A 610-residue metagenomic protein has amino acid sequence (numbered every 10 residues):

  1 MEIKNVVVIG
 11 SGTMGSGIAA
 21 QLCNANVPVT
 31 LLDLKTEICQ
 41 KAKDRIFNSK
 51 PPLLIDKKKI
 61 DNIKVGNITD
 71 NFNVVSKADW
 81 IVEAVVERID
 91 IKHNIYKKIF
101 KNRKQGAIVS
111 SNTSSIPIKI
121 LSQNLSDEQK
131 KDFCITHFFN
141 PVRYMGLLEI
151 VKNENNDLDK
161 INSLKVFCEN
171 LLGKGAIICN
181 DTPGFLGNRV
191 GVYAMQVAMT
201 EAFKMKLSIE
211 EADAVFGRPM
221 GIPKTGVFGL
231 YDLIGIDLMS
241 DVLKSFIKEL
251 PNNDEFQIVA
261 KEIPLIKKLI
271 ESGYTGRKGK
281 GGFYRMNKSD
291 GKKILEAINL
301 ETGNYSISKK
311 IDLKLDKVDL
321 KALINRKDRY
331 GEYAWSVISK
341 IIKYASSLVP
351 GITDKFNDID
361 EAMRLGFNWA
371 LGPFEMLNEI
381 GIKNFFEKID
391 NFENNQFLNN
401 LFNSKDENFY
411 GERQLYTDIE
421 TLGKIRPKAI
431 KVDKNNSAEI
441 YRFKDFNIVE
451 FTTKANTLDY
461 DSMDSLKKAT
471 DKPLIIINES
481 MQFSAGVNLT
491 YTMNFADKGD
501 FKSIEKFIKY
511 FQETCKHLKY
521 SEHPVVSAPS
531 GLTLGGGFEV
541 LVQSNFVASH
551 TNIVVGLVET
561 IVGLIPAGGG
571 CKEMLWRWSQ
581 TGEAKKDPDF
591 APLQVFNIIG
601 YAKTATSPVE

Functional and structural regions predicted by a protein language model:
M1-L474, E479-M481, T490-Y510, T514-H523 (+4 more regions): N-terminal glycine-rich phosphate-binding loop for ADP-containing cofactors
E539: Short alpha-helical segment that forms part of, or immediately flanks, the ligand-binding pocket in carbohydrate-active
